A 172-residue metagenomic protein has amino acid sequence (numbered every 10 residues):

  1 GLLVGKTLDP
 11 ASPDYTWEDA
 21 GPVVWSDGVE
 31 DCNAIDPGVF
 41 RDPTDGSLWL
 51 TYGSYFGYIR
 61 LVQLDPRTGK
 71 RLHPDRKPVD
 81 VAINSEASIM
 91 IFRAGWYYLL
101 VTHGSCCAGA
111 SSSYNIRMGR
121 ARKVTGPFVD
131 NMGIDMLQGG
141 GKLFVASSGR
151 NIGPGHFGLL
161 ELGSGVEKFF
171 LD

Functional and structural regions predicted by a protein language model:
G1-D172: Carbohydrate-active catalytic/glycan-binding domains of CAZyme proteins, especially the secreted or lumenal ectodomains
